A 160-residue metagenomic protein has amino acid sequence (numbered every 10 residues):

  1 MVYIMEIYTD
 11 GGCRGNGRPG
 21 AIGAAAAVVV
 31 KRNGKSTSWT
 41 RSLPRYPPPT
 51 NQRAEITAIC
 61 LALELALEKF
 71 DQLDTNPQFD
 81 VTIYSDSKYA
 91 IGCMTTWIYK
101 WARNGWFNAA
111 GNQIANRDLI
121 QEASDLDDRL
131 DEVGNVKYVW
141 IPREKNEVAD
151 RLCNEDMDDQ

Functional and structural regions predicted by a protein language model:
M1-R53, E64-D71, D156-D159: RNase H-like nuclease fold core
N16, L61-C153: RNase H catalytic domain
E55, I59: Short, conserved alpha-helix that lines the donor NDP-sugar binding/gating region of sugar-transfer enzymes
L130, D159-Q160: Short secondary-structure junctions and interdomain/linker hinges
